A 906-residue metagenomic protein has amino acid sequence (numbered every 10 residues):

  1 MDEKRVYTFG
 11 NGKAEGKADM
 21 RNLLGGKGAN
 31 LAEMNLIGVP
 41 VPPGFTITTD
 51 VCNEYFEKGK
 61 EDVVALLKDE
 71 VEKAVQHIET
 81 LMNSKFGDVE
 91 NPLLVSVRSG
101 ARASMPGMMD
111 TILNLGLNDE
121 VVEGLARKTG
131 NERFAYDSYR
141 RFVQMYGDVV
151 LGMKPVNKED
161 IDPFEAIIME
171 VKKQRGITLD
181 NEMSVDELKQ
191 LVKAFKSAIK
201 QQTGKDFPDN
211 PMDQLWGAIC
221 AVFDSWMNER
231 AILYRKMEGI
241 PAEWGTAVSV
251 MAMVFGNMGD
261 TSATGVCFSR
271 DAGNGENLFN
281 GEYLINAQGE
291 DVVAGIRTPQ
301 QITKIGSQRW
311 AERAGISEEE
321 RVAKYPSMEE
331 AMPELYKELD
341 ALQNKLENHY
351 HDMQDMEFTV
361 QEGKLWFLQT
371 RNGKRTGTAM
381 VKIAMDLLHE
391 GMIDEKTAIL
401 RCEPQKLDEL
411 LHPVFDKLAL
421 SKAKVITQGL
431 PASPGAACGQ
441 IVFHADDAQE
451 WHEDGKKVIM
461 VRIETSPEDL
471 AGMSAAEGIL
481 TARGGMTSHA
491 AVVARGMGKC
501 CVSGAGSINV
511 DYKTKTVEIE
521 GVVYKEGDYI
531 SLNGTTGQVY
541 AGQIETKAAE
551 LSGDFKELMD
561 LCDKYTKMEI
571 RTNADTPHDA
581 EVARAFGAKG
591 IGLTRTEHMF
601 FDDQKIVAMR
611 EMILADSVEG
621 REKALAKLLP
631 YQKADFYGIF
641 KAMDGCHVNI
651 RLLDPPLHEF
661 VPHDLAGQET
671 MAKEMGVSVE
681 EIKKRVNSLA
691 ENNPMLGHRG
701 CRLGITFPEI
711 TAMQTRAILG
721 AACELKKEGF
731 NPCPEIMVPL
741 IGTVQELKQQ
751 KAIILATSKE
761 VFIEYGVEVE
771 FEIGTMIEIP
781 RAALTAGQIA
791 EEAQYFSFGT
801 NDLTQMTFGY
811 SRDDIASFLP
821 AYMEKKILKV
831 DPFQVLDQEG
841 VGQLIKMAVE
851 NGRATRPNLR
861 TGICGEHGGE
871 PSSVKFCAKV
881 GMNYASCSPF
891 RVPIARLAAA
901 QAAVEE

Functional and structural regions predicted by a protein language model:
M1-A423, E450, K456-I459, S466-A471 (+10 more regions): Nucleotide/phosphate-binding sheet-loop regions of phosphoryl- and nucleotidyl-transfer enzymes
K13, D19-R21, S433-A475, V841-N858: C-terminal accessory/binding modules appended to enzymatic or scaffolding proteins
F45, A482-G484, S503-G506, T594 (+2 more regions): Short beta->alpha connector loops at strand-helix junctions that form conserved, small/polar/Pro-enriched
R98-S99, L551, L561-E906: Conserved alpha/beta-domain cores
M237, I399-W451, K457-V458, E526 (+4 more regions): Long, charged amphipathic helices and adjacent flexible linkers at domain junctions
S249, V442, I459-R462, L480 (+3 more regions): Structural motif
K364-W366, I459, I463-S474, M486-V493 (+7 more regions): Glycine-rich phosphate/ribose-binding loops and adjacent secondary-structure elements that form binding surfaces
